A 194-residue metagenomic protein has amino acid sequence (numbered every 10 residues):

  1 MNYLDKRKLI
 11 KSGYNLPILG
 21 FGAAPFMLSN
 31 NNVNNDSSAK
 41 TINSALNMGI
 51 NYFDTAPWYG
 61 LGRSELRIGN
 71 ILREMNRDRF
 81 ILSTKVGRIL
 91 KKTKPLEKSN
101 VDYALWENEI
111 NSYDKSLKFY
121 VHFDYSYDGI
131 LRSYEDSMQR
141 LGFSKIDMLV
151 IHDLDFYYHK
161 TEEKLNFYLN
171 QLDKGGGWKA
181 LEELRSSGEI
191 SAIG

Functional and structural regions predicted by a protein language model:
M1-Y103: N-terminal binding-site loop/beta-alpha segment at the start of enzyme catalytic domains that lines or forms
L105-G194: Glycine/proline-rich, positively charged, aromatic-decorated active-site loop/lid region on the catalytic face
